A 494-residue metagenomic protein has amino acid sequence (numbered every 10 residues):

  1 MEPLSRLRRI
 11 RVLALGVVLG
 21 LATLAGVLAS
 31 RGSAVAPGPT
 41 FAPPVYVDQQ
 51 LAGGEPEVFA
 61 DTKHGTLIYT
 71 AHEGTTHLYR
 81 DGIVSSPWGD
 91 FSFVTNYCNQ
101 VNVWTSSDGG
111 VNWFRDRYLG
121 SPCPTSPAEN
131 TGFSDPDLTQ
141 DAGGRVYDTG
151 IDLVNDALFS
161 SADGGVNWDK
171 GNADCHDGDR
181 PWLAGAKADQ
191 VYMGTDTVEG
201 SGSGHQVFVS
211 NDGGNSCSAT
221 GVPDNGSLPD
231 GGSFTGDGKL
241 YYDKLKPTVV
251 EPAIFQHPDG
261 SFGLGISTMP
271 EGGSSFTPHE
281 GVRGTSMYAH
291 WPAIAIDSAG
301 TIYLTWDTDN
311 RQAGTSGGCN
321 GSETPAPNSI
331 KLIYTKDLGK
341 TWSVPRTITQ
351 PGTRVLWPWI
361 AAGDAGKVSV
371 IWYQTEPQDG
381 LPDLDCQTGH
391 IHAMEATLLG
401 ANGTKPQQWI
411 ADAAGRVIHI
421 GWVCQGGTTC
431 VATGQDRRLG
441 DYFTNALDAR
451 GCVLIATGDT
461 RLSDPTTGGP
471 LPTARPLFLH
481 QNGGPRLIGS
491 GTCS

Functional and structural regions predicted by a protein language model:
E2-S5, A25, T139, G469: A general, composition-driven signal for non-globular sequence regions
E2-V17: N-terminal export and membrane-targeting signals
L15-G26: Bacterial N-terminal signal peptides
G32-S494: C-terminal PAP-associated
